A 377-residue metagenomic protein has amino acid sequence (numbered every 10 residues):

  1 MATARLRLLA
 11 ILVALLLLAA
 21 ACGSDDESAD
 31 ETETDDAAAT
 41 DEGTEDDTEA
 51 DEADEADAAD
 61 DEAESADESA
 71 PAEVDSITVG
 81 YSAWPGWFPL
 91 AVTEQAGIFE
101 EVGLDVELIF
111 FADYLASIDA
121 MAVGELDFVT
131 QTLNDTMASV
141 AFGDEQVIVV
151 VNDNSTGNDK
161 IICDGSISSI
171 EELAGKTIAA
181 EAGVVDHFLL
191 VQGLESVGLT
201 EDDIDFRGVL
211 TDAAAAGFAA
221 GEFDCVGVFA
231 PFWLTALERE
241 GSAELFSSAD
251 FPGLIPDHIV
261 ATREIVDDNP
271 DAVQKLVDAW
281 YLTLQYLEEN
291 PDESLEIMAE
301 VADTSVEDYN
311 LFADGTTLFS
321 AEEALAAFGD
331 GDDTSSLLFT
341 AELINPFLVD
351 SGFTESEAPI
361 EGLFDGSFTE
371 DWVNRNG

Functional and structural regions predicted by a protein language model:
M1-L9: Bacterial N-terminal signal peptides that target proteins for export
L18-A21: C-terminal motif of bacterial Sec signal peptides marking the signal peptidase cleavage site
G23-T32: Bacterial lipoprotein signal-peptidase II cleavage site
T44-I77: N-terminal low-complexity, Pro/Thr/Ser-rich intrinsically disordered segments that act as propeptides or flexible
D67-L210, D224-A230, F246, G253: Short, glycine-/small- and polar/acidic-enriched structural segments that line small-molecule recognition paths
D127, N134, F206-R207, D212-A302: Pocket-lining segment of extracytoplasmic ligand-binding domains
D267-F353: Secondary-structure end/capping motifs
A341-G377: Conserved C-terminal helix/tail region of periplasmic/extracytoplasmic solute-binding proteins
